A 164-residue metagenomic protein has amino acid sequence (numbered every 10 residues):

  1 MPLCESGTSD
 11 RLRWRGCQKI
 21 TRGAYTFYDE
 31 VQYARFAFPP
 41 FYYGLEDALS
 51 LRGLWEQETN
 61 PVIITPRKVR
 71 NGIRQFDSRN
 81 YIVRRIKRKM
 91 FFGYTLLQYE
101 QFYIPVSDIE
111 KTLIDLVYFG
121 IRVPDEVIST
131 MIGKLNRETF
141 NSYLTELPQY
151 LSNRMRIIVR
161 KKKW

Functional and structural regions predicted by a protein language model:
M1-C4, W55, Y150: Short coil/loop linkers at secondary-structure junctions
M1-L45: Short beta-edge/loop segments at beta->alpha junctions of small alpha/beta modules that act as binding/recognition
T8, T21-T26, I86-F92, Y103-P105 (+1 more regions): Short amphipathic alpha-helical segments, especially helix-boundary/capping motifs
F38-P39, F76-S78, N141-S142: Short alpha-helix boundary/capping motifs
A48: DNA-contacting surface of Y-family translesion DNA polymerases
R52-E110: Exposed, interaction-prone assembly regions rather than primary DNA-binding/catalytic cores
Y94-W164: Hydrophobic alpha-helical interaction segments
